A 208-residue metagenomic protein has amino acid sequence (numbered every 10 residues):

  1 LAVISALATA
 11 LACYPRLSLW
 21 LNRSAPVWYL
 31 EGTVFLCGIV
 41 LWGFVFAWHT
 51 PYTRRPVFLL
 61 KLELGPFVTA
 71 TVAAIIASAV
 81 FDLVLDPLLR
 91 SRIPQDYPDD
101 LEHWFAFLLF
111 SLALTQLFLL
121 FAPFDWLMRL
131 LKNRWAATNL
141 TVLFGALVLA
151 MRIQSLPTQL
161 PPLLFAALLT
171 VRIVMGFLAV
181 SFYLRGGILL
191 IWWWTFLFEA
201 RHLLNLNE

Functional and structural regions predicted by a protein language model:
L1-A2, A25-V34, Y52-A79, A137-V142: Interfacial transmembrane-helix boundary/kink motif in multi-pass membrane proteins
L1-F46, W104: Alpha-helical transmembrane segments in multi-pass membrane proteins
I4, T138-V148, L189-H202: Central hydrophobic cores of alpha-helical transmembrane segments in multi-pass integral membrane proteins
A12-N22, L83-R92, M151-L160: Juxtamembrane "helix-exit" motif on the non-cytosolic side of transmembrane helices
V27-T33, D99-T115, T170, M175-F177: Short aromatic-rich membrane-water interface segments that cap or initiate transmembrane helices in multi-pass membrane
V72-R92, S111-F124: Transmembrane alpha-helix/helix-exit interface in multi-pass inner-membrane proteins
D96-L147: Function-critical hydrophobic alpha-helical transmembrane segments in multi-pass membrane proteins
Q159-E208: Functionally important transmembrane alpha-helices
